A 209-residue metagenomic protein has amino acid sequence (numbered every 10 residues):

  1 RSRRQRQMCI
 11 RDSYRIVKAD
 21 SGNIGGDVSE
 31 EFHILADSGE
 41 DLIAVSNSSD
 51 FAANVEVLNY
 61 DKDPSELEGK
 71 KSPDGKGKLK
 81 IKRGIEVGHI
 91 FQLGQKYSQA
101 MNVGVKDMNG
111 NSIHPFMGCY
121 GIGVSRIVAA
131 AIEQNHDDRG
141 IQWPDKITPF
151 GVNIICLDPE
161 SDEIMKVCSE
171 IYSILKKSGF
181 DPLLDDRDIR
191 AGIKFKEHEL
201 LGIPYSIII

Functional and structural regions predicted by a protein language model:
R1-I10: Single conserved hydrophobic/aromatic residue that forms the stacking wall/gate of nucleotide- or nucleobase-binding
R11-D20, Q142-P144: Flexible, glycine/charged-enriched surface loops at secondary-structure junctions
I16-L35, I189-L201: Beta-rich nucleic-acid/ligand-interaction surfaces
S21-N59: Short terminal or interdomain "cap/linker" segment that borders an active site or interface and mediates
V45, V57-P144: A translation/RNA-centric and nucleic-acid-associated enzymatic feature enriched in Class II aminoacyl-tRNA synthetases
G140-K194: Generic long, charged, amphipathic alpha-helical segments
